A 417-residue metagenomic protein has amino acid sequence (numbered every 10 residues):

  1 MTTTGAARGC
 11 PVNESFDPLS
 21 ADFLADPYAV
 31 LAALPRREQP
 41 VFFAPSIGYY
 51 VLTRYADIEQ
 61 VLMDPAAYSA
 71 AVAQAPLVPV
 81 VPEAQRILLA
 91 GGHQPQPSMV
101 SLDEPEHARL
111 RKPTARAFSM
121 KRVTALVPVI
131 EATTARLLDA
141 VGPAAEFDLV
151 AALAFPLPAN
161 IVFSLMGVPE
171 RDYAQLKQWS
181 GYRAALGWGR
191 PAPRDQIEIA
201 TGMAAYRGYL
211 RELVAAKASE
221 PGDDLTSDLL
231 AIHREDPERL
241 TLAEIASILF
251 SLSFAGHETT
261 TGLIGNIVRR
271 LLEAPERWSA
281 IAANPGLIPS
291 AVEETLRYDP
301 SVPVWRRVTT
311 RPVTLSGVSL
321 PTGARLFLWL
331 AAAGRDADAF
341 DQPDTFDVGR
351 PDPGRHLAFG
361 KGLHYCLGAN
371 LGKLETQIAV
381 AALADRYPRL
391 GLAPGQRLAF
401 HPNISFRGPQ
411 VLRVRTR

Functional and structural regions predicted by a protein language model:
M1-R417: Cytochrome P450
